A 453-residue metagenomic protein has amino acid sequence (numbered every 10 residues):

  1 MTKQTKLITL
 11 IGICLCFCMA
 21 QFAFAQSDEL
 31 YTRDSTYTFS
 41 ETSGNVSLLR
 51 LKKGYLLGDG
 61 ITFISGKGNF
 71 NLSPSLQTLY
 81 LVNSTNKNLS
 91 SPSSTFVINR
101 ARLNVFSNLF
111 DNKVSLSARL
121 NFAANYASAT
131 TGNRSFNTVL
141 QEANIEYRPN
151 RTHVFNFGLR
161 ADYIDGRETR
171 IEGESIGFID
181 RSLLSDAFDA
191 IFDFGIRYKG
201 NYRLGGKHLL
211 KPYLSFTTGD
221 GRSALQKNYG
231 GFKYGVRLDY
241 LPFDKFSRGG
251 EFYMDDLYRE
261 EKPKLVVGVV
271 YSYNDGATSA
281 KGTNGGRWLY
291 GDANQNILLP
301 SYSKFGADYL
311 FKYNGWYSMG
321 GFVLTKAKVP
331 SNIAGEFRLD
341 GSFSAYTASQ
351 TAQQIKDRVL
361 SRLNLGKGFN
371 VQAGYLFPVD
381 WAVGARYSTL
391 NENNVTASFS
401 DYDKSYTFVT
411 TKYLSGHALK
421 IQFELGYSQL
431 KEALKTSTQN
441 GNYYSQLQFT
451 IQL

Functional and structural regions predicted by a protein language model:
M1-E29: Bacterial Sec-dependent N-terminal signal peptides
A23-Q77, L209, Y240, D244 (+1 more regions): N-terminal periplasmic/intermembrane-space "pro-region" immediately following the signal or transit peptide
D59-S84, S90-R222, Q226-D244, N364 (+3 more regions): Outer membrane beta-barrel
S84-S91, A127-V139, T169-E174, A224-Y229 (+5 more regions): Outer-membrane beta-barrel translocator domains and adjoining extracellular loop/strand segments of Gram-negative
F110-K113, F232, N314-G321, T407 (+3 more regions): Gram-negative outer-membrane beta-barrel domains
Y229, D239-F243, S247-N393: Detector for outer-membrane/organellar transmembrane beta-barrel domains, recognizing the amphipathic beta-strand
G235-K245, K412, L419, N440-L453: Outer-membrane beta-barrel "beta-signal"
K367-V383, K404-L414, L419-F423: Conserved C-terminal beta-signal and adjacent last beta-strands/turns of outer-membrane beta-barrel proteins
